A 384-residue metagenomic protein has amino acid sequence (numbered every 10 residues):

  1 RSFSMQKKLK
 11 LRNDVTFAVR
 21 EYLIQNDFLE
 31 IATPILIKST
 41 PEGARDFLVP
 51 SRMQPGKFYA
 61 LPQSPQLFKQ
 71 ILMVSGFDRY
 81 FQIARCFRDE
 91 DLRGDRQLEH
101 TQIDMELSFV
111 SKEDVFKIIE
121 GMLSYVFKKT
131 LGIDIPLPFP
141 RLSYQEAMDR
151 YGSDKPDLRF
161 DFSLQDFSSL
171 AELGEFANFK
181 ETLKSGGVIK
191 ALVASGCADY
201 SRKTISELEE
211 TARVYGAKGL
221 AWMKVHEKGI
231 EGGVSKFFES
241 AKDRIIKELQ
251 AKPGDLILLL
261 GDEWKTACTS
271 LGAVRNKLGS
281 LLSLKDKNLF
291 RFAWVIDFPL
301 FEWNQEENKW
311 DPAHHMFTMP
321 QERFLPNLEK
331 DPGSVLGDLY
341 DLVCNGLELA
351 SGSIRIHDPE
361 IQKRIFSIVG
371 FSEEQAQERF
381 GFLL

Functional and structural regions predicted by a protein language model:
R1-L384: Class II aminoacyl-tRNA synthetase catalytic cores and aaRS-like
